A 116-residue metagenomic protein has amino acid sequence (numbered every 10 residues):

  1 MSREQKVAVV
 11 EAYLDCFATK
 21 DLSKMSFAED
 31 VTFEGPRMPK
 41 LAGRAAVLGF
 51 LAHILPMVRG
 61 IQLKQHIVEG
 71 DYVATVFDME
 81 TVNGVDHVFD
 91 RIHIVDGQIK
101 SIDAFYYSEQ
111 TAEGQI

Functional and structural regions predicted by a protein language model:
M1-I116: C-terminal and inter-domain tail/linker signature
